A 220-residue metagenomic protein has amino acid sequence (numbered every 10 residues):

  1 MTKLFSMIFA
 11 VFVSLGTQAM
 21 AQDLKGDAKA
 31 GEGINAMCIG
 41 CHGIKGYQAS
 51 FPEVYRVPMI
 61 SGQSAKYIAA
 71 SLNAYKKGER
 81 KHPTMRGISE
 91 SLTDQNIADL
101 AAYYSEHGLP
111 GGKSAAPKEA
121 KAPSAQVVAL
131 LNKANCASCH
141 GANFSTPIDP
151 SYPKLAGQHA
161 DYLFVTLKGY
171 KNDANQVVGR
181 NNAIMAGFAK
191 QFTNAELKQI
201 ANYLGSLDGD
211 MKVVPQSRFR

Functional and structural regions predicted by a protein language model:
M1-F5: Positively charged n-region of N-terminal signal peptides that target proteins for export
S6-G16: Bacterial N-terminal signal peptides
T17-A21: Sec/Tat signal peptide C-region and signal peptidase I cleavage site
D23-Q48, K118-F144, H159, Q216-R220: Sequence/structural segment immediately N-terminal to covalent heme-attachment motifs in c-type and related
A28, G46-Y75, R86-S91, A137 (+2 more regions): Gly/Gly-Pro-rich "capping" loops immediately C-terminal to redox-active cysteine motifs in periplasmic/lumenal
G33-A36, Y47-Q48, S64-Y67, A74 (+5 more regions): His/Met- and acidic-residue-enriched segments that coordinate or traffic transition-metal cofactors and support
K45-F51, G78-K81, E106-A125, A129 (+3 more regions): Inter-heme linker and motif-flanking segments adjacent to c-type heme-binding CXXCH motifs in c-type cytochromes
E90-A115, G187-R218: C-terminal capping alpha-helices of c-type cytochrome domains
